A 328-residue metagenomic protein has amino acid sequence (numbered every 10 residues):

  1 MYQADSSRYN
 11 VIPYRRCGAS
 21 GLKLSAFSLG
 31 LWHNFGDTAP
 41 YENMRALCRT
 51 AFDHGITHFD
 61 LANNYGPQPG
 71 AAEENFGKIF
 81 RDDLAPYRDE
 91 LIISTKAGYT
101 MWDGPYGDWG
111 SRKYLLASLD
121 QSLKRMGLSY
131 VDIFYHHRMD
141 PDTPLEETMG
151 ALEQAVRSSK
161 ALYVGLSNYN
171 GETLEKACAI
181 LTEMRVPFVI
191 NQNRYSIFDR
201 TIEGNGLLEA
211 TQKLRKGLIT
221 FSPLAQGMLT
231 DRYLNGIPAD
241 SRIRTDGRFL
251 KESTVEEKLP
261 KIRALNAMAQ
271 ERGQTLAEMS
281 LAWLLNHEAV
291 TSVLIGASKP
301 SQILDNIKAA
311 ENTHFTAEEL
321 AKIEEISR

Functional and structural regions predicted by a protein language model:
M1-L91: N-terminal binding-site loop/beta-alpha segment at the start of enzyme catalytic domains that lines or forms
Y2-V11, T143-R328: Beta/alpha (TIM)-barrel catalytic core signal, keyed to glycine-rich beta->alpha loops juxtaposed to Asp/Glu that bind
G18-G36, S94-G107, Y130, Y135: N-terminal small/glycine-rich loop or linker at the start of catalytic domains across soluble metabolic enzymes
L29, L61, T95, I133-H136 (+4 more regions): Conserved beta-strand positions
F35-P40, N64-A72, D140-P144, G171-E172 (+1 more regions): Acidic-and-aromatic substrate-binding clefts and catalytic sites of carbohydrate-active enzymes
T38-A51, G110-M126, L174-C178: Short, acidic/polar
A39-N43, A71, N75, Y106-Y114 (+2 more regions): Alpha-helix N-cap and loop-to-helix initiation/capping positions
L123-T143: Active-site groove signature of glycoside hydrolases
